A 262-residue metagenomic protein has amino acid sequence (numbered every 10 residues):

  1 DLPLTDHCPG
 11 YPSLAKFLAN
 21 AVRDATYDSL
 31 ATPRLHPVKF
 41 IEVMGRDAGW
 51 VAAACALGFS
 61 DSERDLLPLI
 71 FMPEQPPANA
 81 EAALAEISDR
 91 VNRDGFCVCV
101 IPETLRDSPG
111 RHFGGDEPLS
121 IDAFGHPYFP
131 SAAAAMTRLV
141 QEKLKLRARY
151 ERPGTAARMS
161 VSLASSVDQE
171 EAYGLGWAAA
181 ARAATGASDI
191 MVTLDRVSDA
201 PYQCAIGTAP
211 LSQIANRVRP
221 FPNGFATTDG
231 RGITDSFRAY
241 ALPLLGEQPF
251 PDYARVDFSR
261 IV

Functional and structural regions predicted by a protein language model:
D1-H7, S160: Glycine-rich, charge-decorated loop segments at or immediately adjacent to ligand/cofactor-binding or catalytic sites
D1-L2, E74-P76, E103-L105, P153-A156 (+1 more regions): Short, ordered loop/turn segments at secondary-structure junctions
P3, D24-T26, A83-A85, W177 (+1 more regions): Sparse, context-dependent recognition of short Cys/His-centered cofactor- or disulfide-binding micro-motifs
T5-H7, D47, A54, P73-Q75 (+4 more regions): Surface-exposed loop/turn and secondary-structure junction residues enriched for glycine/proline
C8-R149: Accessory alpha-helical/coil subdomains and C-terminal extensions that flank or cap enzyme catalytic cores
H112-V262: C-terminal non-catalytic interaction/assembly regions of soluble proteins
